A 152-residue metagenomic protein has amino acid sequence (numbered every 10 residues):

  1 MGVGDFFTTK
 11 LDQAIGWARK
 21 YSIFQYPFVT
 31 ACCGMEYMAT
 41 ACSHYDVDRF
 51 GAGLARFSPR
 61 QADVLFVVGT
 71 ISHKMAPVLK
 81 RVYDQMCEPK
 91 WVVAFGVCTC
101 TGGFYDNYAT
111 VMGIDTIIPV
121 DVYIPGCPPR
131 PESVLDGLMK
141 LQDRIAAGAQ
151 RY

Functional and structural regions predicted by a protein language model:
M1-Q61: N-terminal, charge-rich interaction modules
G4-T9, F24, H73, P128-L135: Electropositive phosphate-/nucleotide-binding environments in soluble metabolic enzymes
T8-T9, H73, C100, A146-Y152: Short, charged low-complexity linear segments at domain edges
D12, A76, K80, L135 (+1 more regions): Predominant activation on well-ordered alpha-helical scaffold segments within soluble catalytic domains
Y37-Y45, R49-I117, I124-S133: Cofactor-cradling patches in redox/metallo enzymes
T116-G148, Y152: Peripheral docking tails and interdomain loops at the edges of cofactor- or intermediate-handling domains
